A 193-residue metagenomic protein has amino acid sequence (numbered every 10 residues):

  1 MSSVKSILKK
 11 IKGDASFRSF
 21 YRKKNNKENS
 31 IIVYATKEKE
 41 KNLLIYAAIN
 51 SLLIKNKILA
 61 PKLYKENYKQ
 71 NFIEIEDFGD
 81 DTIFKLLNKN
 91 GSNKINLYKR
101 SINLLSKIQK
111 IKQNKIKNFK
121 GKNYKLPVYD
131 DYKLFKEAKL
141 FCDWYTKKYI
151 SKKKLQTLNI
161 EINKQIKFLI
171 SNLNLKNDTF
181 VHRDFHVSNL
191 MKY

Functional and structural regions predicted by a protein language model:
M1, Q113, N118-K125, Y132-K133 (+2 more regions): An alpha-helical support segment within catalytic cores of ATP-dependent transferases
M1-S6, I54-I58: Short secondary-structure junctions
S3-K24: ATP-binding glycine-rich phosphate-binding loop
L8-K12, L126-Y129, H182: Glycine-rich loop motifs involved in handling phospho/adenylate chemistry
D14, E66-N67, Y193: Residue-level signal for WD-repeat beta-propeller blades
S16, Y46, I162-Q165: Amphipathic coiled-coil/heptad-repeat helices and related helical stalk/stem segments that mediate oligomerization
R18-K23, I32, I108-Q109, I166-Y193: Active-site acidic catalytic loop and adjacent metal/ATP-binding pocket of ATP-dependent phosphoryl transfer enzymes
Y21-K136, I150, N174: ATP-binding pocket architecture of kinase catalytic cores
